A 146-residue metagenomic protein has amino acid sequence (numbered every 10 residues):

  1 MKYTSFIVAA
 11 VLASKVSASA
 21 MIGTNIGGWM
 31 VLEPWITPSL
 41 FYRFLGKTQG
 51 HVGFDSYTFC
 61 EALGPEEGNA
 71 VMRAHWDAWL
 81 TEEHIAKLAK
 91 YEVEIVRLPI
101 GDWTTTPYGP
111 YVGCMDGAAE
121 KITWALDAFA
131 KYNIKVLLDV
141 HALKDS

Functional and structural regions predicted by a protein language model:
M1-A18: Fungal secretory targeting signals
S5-F6, T24, A130: Residue-level detector of alpha-helix boundary/anchor positions
A13, W29-V31, W103, K135: Conserved beta-strand elements of beta-rich interaction domains across eukaryotes, especially beta-propellers
K15-S17, V31-P38, E66-A70: N-terminal extracellular "head" region immediately following the signal peptide in secreted fungal cell-surface proteins
S19-G23, V93-I95: Extracellular structured ligand-interaction cores
I22-Y57: Short, solvent-exposed beta-strand-terminating loops
F54-P65, V71, D77-S146: Substrate-binding cleft and catalytic face of glycoside hydrolase catalytic domains, especially the flexible beta-alpha
